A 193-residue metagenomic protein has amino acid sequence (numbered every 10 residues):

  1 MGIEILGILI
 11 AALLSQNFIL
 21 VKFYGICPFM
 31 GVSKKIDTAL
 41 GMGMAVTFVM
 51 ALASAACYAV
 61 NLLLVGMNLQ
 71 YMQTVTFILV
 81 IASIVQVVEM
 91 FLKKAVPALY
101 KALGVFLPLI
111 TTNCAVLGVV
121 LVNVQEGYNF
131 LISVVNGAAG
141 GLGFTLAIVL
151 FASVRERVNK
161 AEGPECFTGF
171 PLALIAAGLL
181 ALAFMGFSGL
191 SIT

Functional and structural regions predicted by a protein language model:
I3, L182-T193: Juxtamembrane boundary at the C-terminal end of a transmembrane helix
I5-I19, N68-S83, V135-A147: Structural signature of hydrophobic alpha-helical transmembrane segments
I8-A45: Juxtamembrane transmembrane-helix termini in multi-pass membrane transport proteins
F23-G31, M90-A95, F106-L107, C114-G127: Generic transmembrane alpha-helix signature in multi-pass membrane proteins, especially transporters/channels
S33-A51, L69-T76: Loop-to-helix transition at the N-terminal end of transmembrane alpha-helices
A45-A55, G104-V120, G169-L182: Small-residue-rich segments of transmembrane alpha-helices in multi-pass membrane proteins, especially helix faces
A59-G104: Ordered, amphipathic secondary-structure segments that act as subunit-interaction surfaces in large macromolecular
E156-L174: Interfacial loop-to-transmembrane junctions
